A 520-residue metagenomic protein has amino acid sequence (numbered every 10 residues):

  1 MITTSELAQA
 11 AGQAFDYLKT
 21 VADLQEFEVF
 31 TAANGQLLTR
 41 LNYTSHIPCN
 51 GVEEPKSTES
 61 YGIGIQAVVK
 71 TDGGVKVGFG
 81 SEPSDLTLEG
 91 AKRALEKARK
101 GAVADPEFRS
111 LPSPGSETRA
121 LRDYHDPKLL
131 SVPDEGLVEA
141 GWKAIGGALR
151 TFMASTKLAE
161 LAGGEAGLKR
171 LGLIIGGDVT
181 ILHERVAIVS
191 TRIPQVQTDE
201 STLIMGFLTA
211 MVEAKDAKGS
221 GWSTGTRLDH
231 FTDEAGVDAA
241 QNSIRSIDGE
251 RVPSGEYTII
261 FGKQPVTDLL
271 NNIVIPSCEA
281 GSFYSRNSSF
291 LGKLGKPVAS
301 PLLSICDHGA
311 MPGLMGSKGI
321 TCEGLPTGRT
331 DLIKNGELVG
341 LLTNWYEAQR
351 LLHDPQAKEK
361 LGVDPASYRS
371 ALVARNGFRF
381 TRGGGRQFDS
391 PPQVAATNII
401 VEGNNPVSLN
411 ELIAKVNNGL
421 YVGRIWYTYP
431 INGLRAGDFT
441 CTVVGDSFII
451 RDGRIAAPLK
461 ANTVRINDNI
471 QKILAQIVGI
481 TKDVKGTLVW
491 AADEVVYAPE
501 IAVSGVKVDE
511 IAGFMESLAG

Functional and structural regions predicted by a protein language model:
M1-G520: N-terminal small-residue-enriched
